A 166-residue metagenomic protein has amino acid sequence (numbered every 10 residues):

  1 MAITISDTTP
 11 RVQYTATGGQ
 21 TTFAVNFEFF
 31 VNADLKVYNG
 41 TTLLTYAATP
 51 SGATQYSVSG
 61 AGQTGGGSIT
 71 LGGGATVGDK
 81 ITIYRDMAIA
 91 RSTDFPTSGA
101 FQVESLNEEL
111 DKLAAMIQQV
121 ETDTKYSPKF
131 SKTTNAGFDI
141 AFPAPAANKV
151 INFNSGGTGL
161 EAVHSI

Functional and structural regions predicted by a protein language model:
M1, T22-A24, Q55-V58, A136-I140: Intrinsically disordered, low-complexity segments enriched in polar/charged residues with Gly/Pro, especially when
M1-K36, T41-Y46: Short, intrinsically disordered N-terminal pre-domain segments
A2-S6, T70, G74-I166: Non-transmembrane elongated oligomeric "stalk/shaft" segments that connect baseplates/barrels to distal
T15-G19, S57-G66, T133, S155: Short, ordered beta-strand-loop transition motifs
T21-A24, G65-G72, A162: Generic recognition of long tandem-repeat/solenoid scaffolds
F30, G62, P143-A144: Short solvent-exposed loop/turn micro-motifs enriched in small/polar/acidic residues
D34-G74: Extracellular/luminal ectodomains and secreted, surface-exposed scaffolds of diverse proteins
